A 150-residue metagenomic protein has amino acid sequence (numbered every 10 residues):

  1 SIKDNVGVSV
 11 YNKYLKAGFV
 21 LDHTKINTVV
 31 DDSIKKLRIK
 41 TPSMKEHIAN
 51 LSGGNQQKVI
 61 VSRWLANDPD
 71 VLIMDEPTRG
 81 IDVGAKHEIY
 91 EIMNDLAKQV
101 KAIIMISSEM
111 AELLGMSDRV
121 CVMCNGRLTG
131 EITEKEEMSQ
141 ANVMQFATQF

Functional and structural regions predicted by a protein language model:
S1-F150: Glycine-rich phosphate-binding loops of nucleotide-dependent enzymes
